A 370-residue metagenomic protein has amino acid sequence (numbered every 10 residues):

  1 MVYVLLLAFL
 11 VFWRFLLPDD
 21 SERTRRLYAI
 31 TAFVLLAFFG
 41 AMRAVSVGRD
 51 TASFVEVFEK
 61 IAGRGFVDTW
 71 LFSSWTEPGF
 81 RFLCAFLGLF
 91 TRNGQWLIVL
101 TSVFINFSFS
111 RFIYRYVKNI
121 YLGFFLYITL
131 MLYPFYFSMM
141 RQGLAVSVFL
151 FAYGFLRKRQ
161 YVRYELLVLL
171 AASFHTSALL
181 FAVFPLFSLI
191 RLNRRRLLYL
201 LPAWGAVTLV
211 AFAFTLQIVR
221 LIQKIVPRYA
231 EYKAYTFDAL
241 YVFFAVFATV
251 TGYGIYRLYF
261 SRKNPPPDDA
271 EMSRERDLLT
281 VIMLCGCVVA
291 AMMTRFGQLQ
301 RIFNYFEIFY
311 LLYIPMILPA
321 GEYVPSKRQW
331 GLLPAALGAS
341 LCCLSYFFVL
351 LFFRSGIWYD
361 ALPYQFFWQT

Functional and structural regions predicted by a protein language model:
V4-L6, E165-L167, S177-S188: Transmembrane-embedded, aromatic-rich helix segments that form part of the hydrophobic channel/pocket engaging
R23, S110-L130: Transmembrane-helix signature of polytopic, membrane-embedded enzymes that assemble or transfer cell-envelope glycans
A52-K60, V67-R92: Short hydrophobic/aromatic helix or loop-helix immediately within or flanking a transmembrane segment in polytopic
A52-V55, V67, P185, I190-E307 (+1 more regions): Alpha-helical transmembrane segments and terminal signal-anchor/GPI-anchor hydrophobic tails, characterized by long
C84-G88, L97-S108, Y310: Transmembrane alpha-helices of multi-pass, membrane-embedded glycan-processing enzymes that use lipid-linked
Y121-M139, G143-L150, S177: Membrane-embedded helix bundles of polyisoprenyl
F149-R163: Membrane-interface transmembrane helices that cradle and orient dolichyl/undecaprenyl
L201-A206, E322-F347: Signature aromatic-anchored transmembrane alpha helix within multi-pass, membrane-resident enzymes that catalyze glycan
